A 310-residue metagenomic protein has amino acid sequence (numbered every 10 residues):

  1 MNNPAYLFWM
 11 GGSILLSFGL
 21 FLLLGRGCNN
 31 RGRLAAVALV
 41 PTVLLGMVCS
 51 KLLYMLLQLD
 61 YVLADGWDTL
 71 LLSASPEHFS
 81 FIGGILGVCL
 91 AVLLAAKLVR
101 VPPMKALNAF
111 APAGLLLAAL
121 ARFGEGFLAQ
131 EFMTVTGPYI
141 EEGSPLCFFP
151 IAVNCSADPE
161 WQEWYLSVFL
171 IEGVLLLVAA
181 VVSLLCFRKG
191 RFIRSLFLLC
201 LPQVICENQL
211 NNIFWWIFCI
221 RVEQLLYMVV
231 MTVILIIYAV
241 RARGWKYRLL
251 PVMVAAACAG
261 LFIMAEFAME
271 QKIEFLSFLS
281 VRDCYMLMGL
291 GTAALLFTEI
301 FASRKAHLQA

Functional and structural regions predicted by a protein language model:
M1-A310: A feature for loop-to-transmembrane-helix boundaries and adjacent hydrophobic helices in multi-pass integral membrane
